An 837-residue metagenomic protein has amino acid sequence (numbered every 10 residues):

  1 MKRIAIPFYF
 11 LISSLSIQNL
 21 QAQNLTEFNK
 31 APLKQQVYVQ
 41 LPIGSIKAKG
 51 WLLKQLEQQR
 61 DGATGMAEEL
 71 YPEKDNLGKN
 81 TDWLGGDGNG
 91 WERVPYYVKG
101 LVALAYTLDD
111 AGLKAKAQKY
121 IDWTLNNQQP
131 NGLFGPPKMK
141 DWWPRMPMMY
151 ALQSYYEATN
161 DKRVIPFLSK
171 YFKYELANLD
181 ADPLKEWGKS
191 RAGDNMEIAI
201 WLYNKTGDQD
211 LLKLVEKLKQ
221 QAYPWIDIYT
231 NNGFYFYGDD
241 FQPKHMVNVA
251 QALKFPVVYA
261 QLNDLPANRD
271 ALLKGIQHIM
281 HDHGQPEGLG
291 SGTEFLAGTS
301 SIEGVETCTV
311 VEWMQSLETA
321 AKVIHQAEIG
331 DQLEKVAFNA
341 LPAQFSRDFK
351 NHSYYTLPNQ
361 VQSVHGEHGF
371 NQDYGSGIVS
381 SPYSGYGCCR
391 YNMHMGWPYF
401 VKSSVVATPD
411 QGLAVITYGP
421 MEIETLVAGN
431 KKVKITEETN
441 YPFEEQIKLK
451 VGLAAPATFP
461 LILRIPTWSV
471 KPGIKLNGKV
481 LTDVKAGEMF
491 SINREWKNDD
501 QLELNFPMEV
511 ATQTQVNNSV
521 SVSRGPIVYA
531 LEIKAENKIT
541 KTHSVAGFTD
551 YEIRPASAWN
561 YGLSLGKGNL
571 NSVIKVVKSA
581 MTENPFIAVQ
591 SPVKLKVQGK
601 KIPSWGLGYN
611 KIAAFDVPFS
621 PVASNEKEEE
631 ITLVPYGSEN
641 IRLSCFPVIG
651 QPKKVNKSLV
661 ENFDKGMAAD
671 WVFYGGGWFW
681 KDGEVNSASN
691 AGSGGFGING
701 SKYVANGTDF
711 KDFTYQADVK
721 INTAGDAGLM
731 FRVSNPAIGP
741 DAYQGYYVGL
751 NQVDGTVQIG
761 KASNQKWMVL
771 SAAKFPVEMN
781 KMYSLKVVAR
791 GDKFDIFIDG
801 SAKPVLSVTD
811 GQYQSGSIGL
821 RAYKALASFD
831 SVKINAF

Functional and structural regions predicted by a protein language model:
N24-A111, R145-A158, A192-D210, L214 (+3 more regions): Aromatic (Trp/Tyr) and acidic
L41-W51, K654-G675: Extracellular carbohydrate-recognition regions
D61-G62, M66-E68, G666-N699: Extracellular glycan-recognition surfaces and repeat-rich motifs
L272, D331-N339, Q344-K450, K485 (+1 more regions): C-terminal beta-rich recognition modules with glycine/proline-rich loops and embedded aromatic residues
G695-Q758: Secretory/extracellular carbohydrate-interaction modules and structurally similar beta-sandwich "look-alikes"
Y715-A717, K781-R790, F794-I796: Short tryptophan-centered beta-strand motifs in secreted/extracellular beta-sheet-rich domains of glycan-recognition
S763-S784: Short, aromatic/His-centered strand-loop micro-motif at the edge of beta-sheets
F797-S817: Short, solvent-exposed beta-strand-to-loop segments that form ligand-recognition rims of beta-rich domains
